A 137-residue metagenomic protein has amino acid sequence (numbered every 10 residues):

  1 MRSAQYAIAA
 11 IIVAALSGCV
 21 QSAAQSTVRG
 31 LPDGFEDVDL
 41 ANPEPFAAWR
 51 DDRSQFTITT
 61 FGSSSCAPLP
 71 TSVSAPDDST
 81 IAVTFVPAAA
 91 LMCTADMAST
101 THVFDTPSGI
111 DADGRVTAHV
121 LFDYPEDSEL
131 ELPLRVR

Functional and structural regions predicted by a protein language model:
M1-A7: Bacterial N-terminal signal peptides that target proteins for export
A15-G18: C-terminal motif of bacterial Sec signal peptides marking the signal peptidase cleavage site
V20-S22: Bacterial signal peptide processing site
A24-D37: Glycan-recognition and processing domains
D37-A75: Short, surface-exposed binding/anchoring microloops in extracellular/periplasmic proteins
L69-T84, A89: The feature marks short-to-medium sequence segments in extracytoplasmic or secretory-pathway proteins
A82-R137: Extracytosolic low-complexity repeat regions of secreted or lipid-anchored proteins
